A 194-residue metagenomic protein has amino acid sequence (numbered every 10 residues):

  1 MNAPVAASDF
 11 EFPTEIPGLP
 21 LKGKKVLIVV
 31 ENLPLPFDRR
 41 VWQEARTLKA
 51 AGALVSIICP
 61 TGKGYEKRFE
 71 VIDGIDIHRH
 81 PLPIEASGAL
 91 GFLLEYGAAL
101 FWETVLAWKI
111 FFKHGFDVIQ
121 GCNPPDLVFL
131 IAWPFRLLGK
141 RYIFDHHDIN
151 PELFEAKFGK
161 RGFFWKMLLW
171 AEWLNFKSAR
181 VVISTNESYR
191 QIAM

Functional and structural regions predicted by a protein language model:
N2-Y65, F69-D76, V181: N-terminal subdomain of nucleotide-sugar transferases
E11-P13, E31, L82-L94, H114 (+1 more regions): Acceptor-binding helix/loop patch of EC 2.4 sugar-transfer enzymes, predominantly nucleotide-sugar-dependent
Y65, Y96-E103, F116-E152: An aromatic- and histidine-rich active-site surface loop
I72-I77, Y96, L138-G139, G159-F163: Short, hinge-like loop/turn segments at secondary-structure boundaries
W108, L127-L138, F144, N150 (+1 more regions): Membrane-proximal helix-turn-helix segments that form the acceptor-binding/catalytic region of lipid-linked
I110-F116: Glycine-rich phosphate-binding loop signature in dinucleotide/nucleotide-binding domains
S178, I183-S184, Y189-M194: Helix-loop-beta element that forms the nucleotide-linked donor phosphate-binding surface in glycosyltransferases
